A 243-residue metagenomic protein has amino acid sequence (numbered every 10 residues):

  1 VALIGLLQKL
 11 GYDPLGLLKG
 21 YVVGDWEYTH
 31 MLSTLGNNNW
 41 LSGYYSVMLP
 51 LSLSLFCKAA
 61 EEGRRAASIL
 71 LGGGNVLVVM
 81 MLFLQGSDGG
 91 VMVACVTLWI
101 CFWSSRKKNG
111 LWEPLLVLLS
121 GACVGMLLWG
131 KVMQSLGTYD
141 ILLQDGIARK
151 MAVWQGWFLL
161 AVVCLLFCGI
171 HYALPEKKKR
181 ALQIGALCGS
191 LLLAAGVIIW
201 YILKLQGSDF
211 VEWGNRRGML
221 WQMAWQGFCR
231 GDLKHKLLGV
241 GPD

Functional and structural regions predicted by a protein language model:
V1-K204: Alpha-helical transmembrane segments of multi-pass inner-membrane proteins
D25-E27, G214-W225: Short extracytoplasmic/periplasmic juxtamembrane "stem" segments immediately C-terminal to an N-terminal membrane anchor
Y28-L32, N38, F210, L237 (+1 more regions): Generic secondary-structure boundary/loop-capping signal
N37, M219-D243: TM-adjacent membrane-interface loops and short helices in multi-pass inner/ER membrane proteins
V47-L49, G214-R217, V240-D243: Conserved long hydrophobic alpha-helices within structured protein cores
K108, T138-D145, N215, R230-D232 (+1 more regions): Alpha-helix initiation/capping motif
I199-N215, M219: Hydrophobic alpha-helical transmembrane segments in integral membrane proteins
